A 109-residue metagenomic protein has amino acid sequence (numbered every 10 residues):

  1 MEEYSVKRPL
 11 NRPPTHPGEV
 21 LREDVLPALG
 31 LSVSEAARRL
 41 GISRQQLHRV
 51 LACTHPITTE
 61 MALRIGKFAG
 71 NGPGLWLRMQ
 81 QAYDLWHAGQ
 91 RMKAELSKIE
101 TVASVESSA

Functional and structural regions predicted by a protein language model:
M1-D24, A28-L29, K98-V102, E106-A109: N-terminal flexible/basic segments that precede or flank functional cores
R8, R12-P14, P73-L75, A82: Peripheral/terminal regions associated with large enzymatic or DNA-binding modules
L10, E19-V20, V25, G30-V33 (+3 more regions): Recognition helices and adjacent regulatory flanks at domain boundaries
G30-R49: Short alpha-helical DNA-recognition segment
S43, T54, A69, Q80-Y83: The DNA-recognition helices of helix-turn-helix-type DNA-binding domains
T54-K67: Short, basic-rich loop-to-helix N-cap that marks the start of a DNA-contacting helix
L75-A109: Short, charged recognition helix plus adjacent turn of helix-turn-helix-like nucleic-acid-binding domains
